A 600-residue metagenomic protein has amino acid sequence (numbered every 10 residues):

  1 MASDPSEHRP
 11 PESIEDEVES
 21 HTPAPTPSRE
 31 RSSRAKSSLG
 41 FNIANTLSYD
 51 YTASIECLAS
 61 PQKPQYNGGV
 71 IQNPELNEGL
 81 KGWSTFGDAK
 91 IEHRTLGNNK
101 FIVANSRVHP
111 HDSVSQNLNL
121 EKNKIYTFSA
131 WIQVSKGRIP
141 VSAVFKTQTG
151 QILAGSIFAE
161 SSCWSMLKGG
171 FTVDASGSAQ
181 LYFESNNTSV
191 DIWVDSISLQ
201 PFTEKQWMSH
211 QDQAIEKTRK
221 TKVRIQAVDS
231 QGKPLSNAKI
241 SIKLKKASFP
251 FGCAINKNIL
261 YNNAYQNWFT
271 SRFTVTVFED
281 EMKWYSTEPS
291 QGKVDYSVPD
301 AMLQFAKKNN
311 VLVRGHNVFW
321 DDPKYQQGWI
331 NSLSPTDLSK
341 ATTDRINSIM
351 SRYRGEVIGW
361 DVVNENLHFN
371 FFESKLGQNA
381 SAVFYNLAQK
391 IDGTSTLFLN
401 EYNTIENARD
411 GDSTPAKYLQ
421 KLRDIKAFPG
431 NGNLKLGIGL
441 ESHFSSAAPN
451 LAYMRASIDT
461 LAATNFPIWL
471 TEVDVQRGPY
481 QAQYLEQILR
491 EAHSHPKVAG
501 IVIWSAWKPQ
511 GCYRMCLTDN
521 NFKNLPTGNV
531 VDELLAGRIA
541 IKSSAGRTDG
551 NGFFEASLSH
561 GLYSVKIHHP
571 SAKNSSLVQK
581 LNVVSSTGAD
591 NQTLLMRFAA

Functional and structural regions predicted by a protein language model:
A2-I255, I259-R272, S332-L333, D392-S395 (+1 more regions): Extracellular and organelle-lumenal recognition/adhesion modules and their flexible linkers in secreted
A175, A572-A600: Structured interaction patches on ligand/partner-binding surfaces of diverse proteins
P201-E204, E288-P289, V294-V298, Y325-Q420 (+3 more regions): Active-site cleft segment of glycoside hydrolase catalytic domains centered on the general acid/base Glu
K246-D337, D361: N-terminal substrate-binding region of glycoside hydrolase catalytic domains
P250-G252, T274-V277, N310-R314, V357-D361 (+4 more regions): Structural preference for beta-strand elements that scaffold enzyme active sites
R477-C516: Substrate-binding cleft of secreted/luminal carbohydrate-active enzymes
A540-N551: Short, acidic Ser/Thr/Gly-rich low-complexity loop/linker segments typical of extracellular and cell-surface proteins
H560-S571: A short, solvent-exposed beta-strand micro-motif common in secreted/extracellular proteins
